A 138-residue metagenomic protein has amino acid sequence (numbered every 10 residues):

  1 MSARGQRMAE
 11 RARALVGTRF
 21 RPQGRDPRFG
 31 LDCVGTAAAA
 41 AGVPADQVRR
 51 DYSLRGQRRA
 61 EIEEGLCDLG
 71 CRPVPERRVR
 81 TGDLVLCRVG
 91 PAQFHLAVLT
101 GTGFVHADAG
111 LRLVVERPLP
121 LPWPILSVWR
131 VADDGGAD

Functional and structural regions predicted by a protein language model:
M1-T18, R117-D138: Non-catalytic ligand/cofactor/substrate-binding and regulatory segments of enzyme domains
S2-A9, V48-L119: ...with weaker cross-activation on analogous glycine-rich loops/strands in unrelated enzymes
G17-F20, A45, C71: Generic structural signal for secondary-structure transition and capping sites
F20-G24, Q47-R50: Surface-exposed patches in mature extracellular/periplasmic domains of secreted proteins
Q23-P44: Active-site nucleophilic cysteine motif
P27, L111, G135: Residue-level detector of flexible, active-site-proximal loop/helix-junction positions within diverse enzyme catalytic
L31-D32, R59-E61, A137-D138: Short, solvent-exposed polar/charged micro-motifs at secondary-structure junctions
